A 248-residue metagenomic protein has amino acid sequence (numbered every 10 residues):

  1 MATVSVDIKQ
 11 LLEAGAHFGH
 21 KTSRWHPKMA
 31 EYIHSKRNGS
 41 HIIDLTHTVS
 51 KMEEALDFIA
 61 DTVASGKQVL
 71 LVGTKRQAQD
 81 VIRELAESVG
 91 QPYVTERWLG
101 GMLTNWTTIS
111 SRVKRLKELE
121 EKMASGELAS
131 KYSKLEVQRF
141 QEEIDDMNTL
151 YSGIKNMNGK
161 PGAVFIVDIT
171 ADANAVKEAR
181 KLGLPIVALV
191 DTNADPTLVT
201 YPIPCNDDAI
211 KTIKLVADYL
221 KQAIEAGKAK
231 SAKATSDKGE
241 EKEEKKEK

Functional and structural regions predicted by a protein language model:
M1-V6, E225-K248: Intrinsically disordered, compositionally biased charged tails
A2-D145, I154, P161, D172 (+2 more regions): Acidic-enriched and Gly/Ser
T149, K155, K242: P-loop NTPase nucleotide-binding/switch module
